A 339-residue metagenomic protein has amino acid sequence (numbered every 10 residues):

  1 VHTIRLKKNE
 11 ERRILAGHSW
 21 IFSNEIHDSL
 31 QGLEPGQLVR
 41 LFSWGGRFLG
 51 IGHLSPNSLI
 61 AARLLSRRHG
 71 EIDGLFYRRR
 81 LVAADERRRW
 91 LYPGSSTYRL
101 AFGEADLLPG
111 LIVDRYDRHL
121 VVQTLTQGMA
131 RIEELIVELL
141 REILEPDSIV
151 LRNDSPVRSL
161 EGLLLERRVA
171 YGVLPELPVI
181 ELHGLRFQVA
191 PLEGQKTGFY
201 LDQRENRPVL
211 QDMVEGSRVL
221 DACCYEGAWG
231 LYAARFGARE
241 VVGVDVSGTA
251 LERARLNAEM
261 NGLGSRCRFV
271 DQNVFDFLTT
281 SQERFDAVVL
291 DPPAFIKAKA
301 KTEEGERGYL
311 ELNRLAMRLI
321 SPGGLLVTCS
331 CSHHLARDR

Functional and structural regions predicted by a protein language model:
V1-D117: Non-catalytic accessory regions of SAM-dependent methyltransferases
R47, N57-S58, G128-A130, Q195: Short, surface-exposed beta-strand-loop junctions and turns on beta-sheet-rich folds
A62-L64, V122, L151: Short hydrophobic/aromatic-rich beta-strand segments that constitute the beta-sheet cores of beta-sandwich/beta-barrel
L75-R79, A83-R87, L91, E145-E161 (+2 more regions): A short, charged
A101-D114, A130-F199: Non-catalytic substrate-recognition/targeting regions of SAM-dependent transferases
D117-A130: A short interface-forming secondary-structure element
G172-R339: Rossmann-like S-adenosyl-L-methionine
